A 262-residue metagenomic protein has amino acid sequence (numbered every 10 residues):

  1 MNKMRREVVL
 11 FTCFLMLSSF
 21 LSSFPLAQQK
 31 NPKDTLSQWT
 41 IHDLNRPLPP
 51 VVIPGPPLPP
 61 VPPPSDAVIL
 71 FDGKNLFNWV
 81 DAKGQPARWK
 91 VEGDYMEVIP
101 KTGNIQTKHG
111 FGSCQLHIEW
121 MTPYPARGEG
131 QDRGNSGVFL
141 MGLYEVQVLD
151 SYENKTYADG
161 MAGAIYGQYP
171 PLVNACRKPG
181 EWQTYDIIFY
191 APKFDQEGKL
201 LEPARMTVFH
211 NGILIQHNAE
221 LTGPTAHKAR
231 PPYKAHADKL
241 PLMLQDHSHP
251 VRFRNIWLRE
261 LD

Functional and structural regions predicted by a protein language model:
N2-T12: Bacterial N-terminal signal peptides that target proteins for export
F11-S22: Bacterial N-terminal signal peptides
L26-D262: Carbohydrate-interacting regions of secretory-pathway proteins
